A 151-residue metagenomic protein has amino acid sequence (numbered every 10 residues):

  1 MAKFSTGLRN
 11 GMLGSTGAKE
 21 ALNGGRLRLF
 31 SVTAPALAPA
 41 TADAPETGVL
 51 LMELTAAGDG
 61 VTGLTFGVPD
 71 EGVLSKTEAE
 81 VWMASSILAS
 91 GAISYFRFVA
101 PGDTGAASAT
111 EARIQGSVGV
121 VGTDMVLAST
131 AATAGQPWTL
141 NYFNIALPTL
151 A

Functional and structural regions predicted by a protein language model:
M1-F96, A100-A151: Small cysteine-rich, disulfide-bonded extracellular modules of the LU/uPAR three-finger superfamily and closely related
